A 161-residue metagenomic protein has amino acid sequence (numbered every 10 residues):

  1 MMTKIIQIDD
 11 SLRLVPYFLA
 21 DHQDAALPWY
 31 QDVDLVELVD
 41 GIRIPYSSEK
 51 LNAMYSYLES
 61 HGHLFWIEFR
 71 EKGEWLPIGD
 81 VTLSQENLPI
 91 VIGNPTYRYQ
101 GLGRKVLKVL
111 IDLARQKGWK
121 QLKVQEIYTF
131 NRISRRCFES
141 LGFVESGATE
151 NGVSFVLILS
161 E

Functional and structural regions predicted by a protein language model:
M1-A53, E161: A short, well-structured alpha-helix characteristic of acyl/acetyltransferase catalytic modules
M54-W66: A short helix-loop-beta-strand connector motif used in the catalytic cores of GNAT acetyltransferases and, in some
W66, E74-N87: Conserved beta-strand in the GNAT
E68, N87-L102, I127-Y128: A short, internal acetyl-CoA/4′-phosphopantetheine-binding micro-motif in the GNAT/acyltransferase core
Y99-A114, R135-R136, S140: Conserved acetyl-CoA-binding loop-helix of GNAT-fold acetyltransferases
V124-R135: Conserved beta-strand-loop-alpha-helix junction that forms the acyl-donor binding cleft
E139-T149: Conserved acetyl-CoA-binding loop of GNAT-fold acetyltransferases
A148-E161: C-terminal "cap" of GNAT-fold acetyltransferases
